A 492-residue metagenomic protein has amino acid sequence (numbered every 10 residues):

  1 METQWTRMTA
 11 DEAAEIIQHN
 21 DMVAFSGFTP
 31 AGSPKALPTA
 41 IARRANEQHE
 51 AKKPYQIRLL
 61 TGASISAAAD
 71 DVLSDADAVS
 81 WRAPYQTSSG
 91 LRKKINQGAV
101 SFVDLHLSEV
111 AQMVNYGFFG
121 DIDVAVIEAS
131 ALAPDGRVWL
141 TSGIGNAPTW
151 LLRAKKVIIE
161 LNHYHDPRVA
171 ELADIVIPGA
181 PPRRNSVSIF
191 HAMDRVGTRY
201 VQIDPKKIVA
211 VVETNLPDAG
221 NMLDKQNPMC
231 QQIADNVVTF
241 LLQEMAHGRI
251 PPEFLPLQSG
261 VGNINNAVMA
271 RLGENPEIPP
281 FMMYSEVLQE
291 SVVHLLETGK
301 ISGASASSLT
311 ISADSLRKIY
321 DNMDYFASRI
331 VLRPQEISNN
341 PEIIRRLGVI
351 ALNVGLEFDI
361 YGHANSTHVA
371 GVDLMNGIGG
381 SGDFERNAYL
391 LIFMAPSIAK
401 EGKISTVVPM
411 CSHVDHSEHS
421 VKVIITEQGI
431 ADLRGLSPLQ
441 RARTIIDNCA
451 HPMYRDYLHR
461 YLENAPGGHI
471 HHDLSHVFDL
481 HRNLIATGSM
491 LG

Functional and structural regions predicted by a protein language model:
M1-G492: Conserved alpha/beta enzyme-core scaffold
